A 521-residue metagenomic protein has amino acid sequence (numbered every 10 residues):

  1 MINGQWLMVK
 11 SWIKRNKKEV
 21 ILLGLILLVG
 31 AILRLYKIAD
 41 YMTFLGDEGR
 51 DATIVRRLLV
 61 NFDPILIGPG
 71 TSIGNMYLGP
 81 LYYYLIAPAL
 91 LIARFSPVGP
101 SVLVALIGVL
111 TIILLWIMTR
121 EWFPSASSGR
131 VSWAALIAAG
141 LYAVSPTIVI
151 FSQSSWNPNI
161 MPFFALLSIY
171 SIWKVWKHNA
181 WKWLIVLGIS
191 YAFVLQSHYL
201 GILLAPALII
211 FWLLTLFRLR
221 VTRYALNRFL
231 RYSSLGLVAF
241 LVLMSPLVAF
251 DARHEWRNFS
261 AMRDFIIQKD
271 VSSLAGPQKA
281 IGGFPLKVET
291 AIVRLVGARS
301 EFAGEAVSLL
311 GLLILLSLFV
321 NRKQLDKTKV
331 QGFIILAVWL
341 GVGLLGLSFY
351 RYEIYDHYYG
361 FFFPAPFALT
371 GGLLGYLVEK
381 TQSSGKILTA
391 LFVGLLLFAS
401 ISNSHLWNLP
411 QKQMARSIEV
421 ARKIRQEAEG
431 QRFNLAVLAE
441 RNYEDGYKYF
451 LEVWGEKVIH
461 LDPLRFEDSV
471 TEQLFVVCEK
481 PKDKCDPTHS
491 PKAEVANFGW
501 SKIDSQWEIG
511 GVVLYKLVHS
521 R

Functional and structural regions predicted by a protein language model:
N3, I21-L22, W133-L136, K174-F193 (+2 more regions): Short hydrophobic alpha-helices at membrane interfaces in multi-pass membrane enzymes
K14-K18, S127-S132, L216-S234, E301-A303 (+2 more regions): Membrane-interface helix-loop-helix junctions at transmembrane boundaries of multi-pass membrane enzymes, predominantly
G24-L27, S234-V238, L374-N403, Q413-M414: Signature aromatic-anchored transmembrane alpha helix within multi-pass, membrane-resident enzymes that catalyze glycan
D40, A52-N61, T71, I92 (+5 more regions): Transmembrane-lumen/periplasm boundary regions of multi-pass, lipid-linked membrane glycan transferases
V102-S125, L167, S171, L313-F319 (+1 more regions): Transmembrane-helix motifs of polytopic, lipid-linked glycan transferases
F123, S168-L184, V194, F217-R218 (+1 more regions): Membrane-interface transmembrane helices that cradle and orient dolichyl/undecaprenyl
T147-P158: Short acidic/glycine- and proline-prone juxtamembrane loop motifs at membrane-interface regions of multi-pass membrane
S152, Q331-K380: Hydrophobic/aromatic-rich transmembrane helices and adjacent perimembrane loops
